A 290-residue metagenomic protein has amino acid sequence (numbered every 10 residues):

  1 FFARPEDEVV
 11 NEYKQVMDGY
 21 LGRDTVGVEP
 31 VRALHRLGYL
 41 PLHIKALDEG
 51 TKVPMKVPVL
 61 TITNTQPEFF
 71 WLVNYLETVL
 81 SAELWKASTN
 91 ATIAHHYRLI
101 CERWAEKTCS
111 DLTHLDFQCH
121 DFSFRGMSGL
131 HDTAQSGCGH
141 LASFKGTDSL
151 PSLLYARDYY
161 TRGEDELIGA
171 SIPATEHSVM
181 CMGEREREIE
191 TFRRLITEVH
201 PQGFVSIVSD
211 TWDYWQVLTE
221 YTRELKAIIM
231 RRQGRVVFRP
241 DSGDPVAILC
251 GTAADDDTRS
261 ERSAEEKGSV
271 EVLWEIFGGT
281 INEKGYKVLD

Functional and structural regions predicted by a protein language model:
F1-V26: Low-complexity, highly charged intrinsically disordered N-terminal segments that act as targeting/localization
P5-E6, G27, F69, G129: Helix N-terminus capping/helix-initiation residues
E8-Y13, A46-E49, V53: An N-terminal, globular interaction/scaffold subdomain
D24-E29, G50: N-terminal active-site wall of soluble small-molecule enzyme domains
R32-P41, G50-V53, V59-E283: Buried, small/hydrophobic-residue-enriched core segments of structured protein domains
Y286-D290: Anionic-ligand-binding alpha/beta catalytic cores of soluble enzymes and soluble regulatory domains that recognize
